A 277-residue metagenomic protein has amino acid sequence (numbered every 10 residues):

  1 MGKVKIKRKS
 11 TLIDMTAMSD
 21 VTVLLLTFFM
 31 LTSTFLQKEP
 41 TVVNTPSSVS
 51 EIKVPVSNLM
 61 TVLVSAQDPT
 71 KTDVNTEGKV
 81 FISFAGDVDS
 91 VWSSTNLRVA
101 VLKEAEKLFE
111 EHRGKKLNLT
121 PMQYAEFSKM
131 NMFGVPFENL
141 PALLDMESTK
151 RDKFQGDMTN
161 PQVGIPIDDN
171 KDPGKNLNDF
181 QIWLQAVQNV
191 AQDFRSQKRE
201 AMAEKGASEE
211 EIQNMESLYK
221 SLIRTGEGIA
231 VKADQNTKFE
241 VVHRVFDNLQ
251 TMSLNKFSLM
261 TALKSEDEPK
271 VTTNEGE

Functional and structural regions predicted by a protein language model:
G2-R8, E204, T273: Generic cytosolic/nucleocytoplasmic N-terminal low-complexity/intrinsically disordered segments
K3-P40: Hydrophobic single transmembrane helices highlighted by the model
L36-E277: Long, low-hydrophobicity, acidic/polar, solvent-exposed interaction domains
